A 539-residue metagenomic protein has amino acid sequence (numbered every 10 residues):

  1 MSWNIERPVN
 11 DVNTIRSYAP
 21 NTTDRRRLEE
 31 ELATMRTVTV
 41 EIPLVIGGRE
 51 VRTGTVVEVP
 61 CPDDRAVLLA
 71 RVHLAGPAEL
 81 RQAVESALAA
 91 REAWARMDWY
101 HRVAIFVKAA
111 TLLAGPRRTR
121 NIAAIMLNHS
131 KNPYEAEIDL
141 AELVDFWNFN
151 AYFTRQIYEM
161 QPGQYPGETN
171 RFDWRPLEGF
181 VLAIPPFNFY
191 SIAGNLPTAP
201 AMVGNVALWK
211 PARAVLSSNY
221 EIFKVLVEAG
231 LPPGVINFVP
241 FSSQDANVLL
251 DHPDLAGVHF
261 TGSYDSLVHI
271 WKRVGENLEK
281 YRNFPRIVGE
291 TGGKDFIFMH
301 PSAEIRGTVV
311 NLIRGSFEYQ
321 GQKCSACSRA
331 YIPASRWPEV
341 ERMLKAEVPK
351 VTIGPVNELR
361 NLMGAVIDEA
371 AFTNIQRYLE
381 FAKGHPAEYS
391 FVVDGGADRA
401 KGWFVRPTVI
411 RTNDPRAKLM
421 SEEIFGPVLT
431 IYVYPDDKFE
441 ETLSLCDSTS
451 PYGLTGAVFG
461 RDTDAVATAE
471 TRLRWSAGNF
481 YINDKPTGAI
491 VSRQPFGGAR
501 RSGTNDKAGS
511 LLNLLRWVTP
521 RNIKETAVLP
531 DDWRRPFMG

Functional and structural regions predicted by a protein language model:
M1-L69: Hydrophobic face of amphipathic alpha-helices that form TPR/SEL1-like repeat modules and related alpha-solenoid
S2-P8, N13, S17, D64-V72 (+10 more regions): Conserved C-terminal structural/oligomerization subdomain of aldehyde/semialdehyde dehydrogenase
G54, E58-P60, R65-Y158, L443 (+1 more regions): Glycine-rich loop-to-alpha-helix module at the N-terminal edge of alpha/beta enzyme cores
A66, A87, R102, I125 (+9 more regions): Residue-level signal for inorganic ion chemistry
R81-V84, V103-A110, R118, I122 (+11 more regions): Hydrophobic face of alpha-helices
M126, S130-P133, Y152-G307, R501 (+1 more regions): Rossmann-like NAD(P) dinucleotide-binding subdomain of oxidoreductase/dehydrogenase enzymes
A207-K210, K294-F298, S325, R329 (+3 more regions): Short beta-alpha connecting loops at secondary-structure transitions that line or flank enzyme active sites
V225-G230, D251-P253, G257, Y264-P415 (+4 more regions): ALDH superfamily catalytic-core signature
